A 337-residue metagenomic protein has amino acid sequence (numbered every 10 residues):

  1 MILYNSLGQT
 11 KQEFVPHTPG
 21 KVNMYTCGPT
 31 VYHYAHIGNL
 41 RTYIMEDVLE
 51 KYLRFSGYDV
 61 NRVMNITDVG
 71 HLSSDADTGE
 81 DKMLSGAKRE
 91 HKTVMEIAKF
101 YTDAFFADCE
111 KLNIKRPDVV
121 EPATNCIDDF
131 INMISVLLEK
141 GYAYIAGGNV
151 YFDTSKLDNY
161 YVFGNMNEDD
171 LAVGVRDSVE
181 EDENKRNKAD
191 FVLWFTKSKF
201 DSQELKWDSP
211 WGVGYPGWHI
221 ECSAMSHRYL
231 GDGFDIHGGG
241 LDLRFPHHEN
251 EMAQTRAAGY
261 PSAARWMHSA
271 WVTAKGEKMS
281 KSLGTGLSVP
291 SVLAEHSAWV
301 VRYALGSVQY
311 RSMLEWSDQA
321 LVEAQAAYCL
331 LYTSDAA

Functional and structural regions predicted by a protein language model:
M1-Y32, D47, F106-A107, D128-Y328: Alpha-helical recognition segments enriched in aromatics with Gly/Pro capping that present substrate-recognition
G8, H17-N113: N-terminal, positively charged nucleic-acid-binding surface of large information/translation enzymes
P19, L40, E96-K99, E121-T124 (+2 more regions): Residue-level marker of alpha-helix boundaries and capping positions
G57-V60, K111-D118, A143-Y144, G233: Surface-exposed helix-capping loop/turn segments at secondary-structure junctions
V63-G70, A98-F105, K115-F130, G148-L157: Short, glycine/charge-rich beta-strand/loop segments that flank catalytic centers and engage negatively charged groups
K88, K92-E96, T124, M279 (+2 more regions): Charge-dense, low-complexity intrinsically disordered segments
Y332-A337: Conserved small/polar residues in nucleotide/adenosyl-binding loops
